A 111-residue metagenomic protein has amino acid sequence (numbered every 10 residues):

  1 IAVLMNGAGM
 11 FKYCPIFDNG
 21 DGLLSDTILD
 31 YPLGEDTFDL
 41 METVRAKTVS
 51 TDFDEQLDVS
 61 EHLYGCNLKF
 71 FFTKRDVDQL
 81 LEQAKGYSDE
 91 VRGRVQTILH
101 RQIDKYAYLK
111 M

Functional and structural regions predicted by a protein language model:
A2-M111: Anionic ligand-binding catalytic core segments
